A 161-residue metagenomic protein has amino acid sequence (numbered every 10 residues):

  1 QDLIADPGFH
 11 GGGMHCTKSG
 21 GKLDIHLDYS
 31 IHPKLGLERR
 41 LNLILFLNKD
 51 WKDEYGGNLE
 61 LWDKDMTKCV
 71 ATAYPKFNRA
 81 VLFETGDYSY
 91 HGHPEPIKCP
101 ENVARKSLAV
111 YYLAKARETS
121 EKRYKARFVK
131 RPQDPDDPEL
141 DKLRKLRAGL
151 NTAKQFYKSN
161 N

Functional and structural regions predicted by a protein language model:
Q1-G12: Signature of the catalytic double-stranded beta-helix
P7-F9, K18, E38: Short gly/pro-enriched beta-turn/loop segments at secondary-structure junctions
G11, H15-L23: Beta-rich nucleic-acid/ligand-interaction surfaces
G20, S30-R39, K49-N161: Catalytic core of Fe(II)/2-oxoglutarate
H26: Histidine-centered divalent metal-coordination motifs
N42-I44: Eukaryotic charged/polar low-complexity linker/IDR segments
